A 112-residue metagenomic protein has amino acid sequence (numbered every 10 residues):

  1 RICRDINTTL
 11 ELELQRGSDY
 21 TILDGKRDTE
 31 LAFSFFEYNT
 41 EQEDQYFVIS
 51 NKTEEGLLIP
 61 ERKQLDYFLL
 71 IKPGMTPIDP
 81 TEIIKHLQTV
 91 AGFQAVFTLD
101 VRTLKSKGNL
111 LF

Functional and structural regions predicted by a protein language model:
R1, L65-M75: Short cationic amphipathic helices and targeting signals
R1-N39: Short, well-structured hydrophobic secondary-structure segments
I2, D24-K26, E37, E55-I59 (+2 more regions): Short, flexible coil/linker segments at or flanking structured domains
R4-D5, T29-E30, R62-Q64, E82-I84 (+2 more regions): Surface-exposed beta-strand edges and their flanking turn/coil or helix-capping segments
T9-E13, E55, Y67-L69, L87-A91: Short, low-complexity, polar/charged sequence segments that are solvent-exposed and flexible
K26-Q64: Long, continuous compositionally biased terminal/linker segments
I71, T76-F112: Glycine-rich, aromatic-bearing surface loops/beta-hairpins
